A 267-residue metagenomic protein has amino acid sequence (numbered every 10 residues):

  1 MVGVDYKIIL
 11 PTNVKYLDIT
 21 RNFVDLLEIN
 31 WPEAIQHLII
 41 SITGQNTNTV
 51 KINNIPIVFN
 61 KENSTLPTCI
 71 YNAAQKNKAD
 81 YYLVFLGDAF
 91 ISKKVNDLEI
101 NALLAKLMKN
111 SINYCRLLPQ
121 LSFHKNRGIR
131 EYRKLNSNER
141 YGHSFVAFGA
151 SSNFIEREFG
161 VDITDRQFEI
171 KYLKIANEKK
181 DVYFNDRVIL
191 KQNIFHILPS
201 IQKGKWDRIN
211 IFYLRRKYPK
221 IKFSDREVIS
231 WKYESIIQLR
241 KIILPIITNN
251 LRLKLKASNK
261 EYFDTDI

Functional and structural regions predicted by a protein language model:
M1-E62, N72-Y81: N-terminal anchoring/stem segment of glycosyltransferases
I39-I40, Y82-V84, N113-L118, G149 (+1 more regions): A structural signal for short, well-ordered beta-strand segments and their strand-loop junctions that often border
A79, H143-F159: Conserved nucleotide-sugar donor-binding and metal-coordinating catalytic region shared by glycosyltransferases
D80-F90: Short beta-strand-to-loop acidic/aromatic patch adjacent to the donor-nucleotide binding site
K94-F123: Conserved donor-nucleotide/metal-binding helix-loop-beta segment in metal-dependent transferases, i.e., the alpha-helix
K125-R140, F154: Short, flexible, basic/aromatic active-site loop/helix in glycosyltransferases
D162-I267: C-terminal catalytic/acceptor-binding lobe
